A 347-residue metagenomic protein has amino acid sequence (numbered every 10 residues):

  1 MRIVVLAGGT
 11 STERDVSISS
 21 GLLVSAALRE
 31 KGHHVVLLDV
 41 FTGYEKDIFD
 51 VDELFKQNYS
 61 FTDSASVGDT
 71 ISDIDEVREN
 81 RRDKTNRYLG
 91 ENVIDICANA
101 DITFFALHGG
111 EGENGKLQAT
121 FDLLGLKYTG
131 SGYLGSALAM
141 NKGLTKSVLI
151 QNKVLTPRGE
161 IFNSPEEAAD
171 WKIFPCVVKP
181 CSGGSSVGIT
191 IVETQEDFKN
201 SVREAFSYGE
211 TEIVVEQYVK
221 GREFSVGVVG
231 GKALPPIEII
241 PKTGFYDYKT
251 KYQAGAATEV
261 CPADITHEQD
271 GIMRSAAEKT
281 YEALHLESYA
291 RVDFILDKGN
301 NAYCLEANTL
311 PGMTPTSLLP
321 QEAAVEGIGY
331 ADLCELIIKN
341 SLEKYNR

Functional and structural regions predicted by a protein language model:
M1-L134, L138-M140, L144, N163-A168 (+1 more regions): ATP-binding N-terminal substructure of ATP-dependent carboxylate-amine bond-forming enzymes
I3-A7, S11, D15, S19-L22 (+4 more regions): Active-site nucleotide/adenylate-binding loops and adjacent lid/helix of ATP-dependent enzymes
V35, K127-Y128, T156, C176 (+1 more regions): Hydrophobic beta-strand scaffold residues
G109, S186, K242, N308-E322: Glycine-rich phosphate/pyrophosphate-binding beta-alpha loops
E193-S275, L296-Y303: Phosphate-binding site of ATP-dependent enzymes
Q217, V226-V228, Y281-M313, A323: Conserved metal-phosphate-binding beta-hairpin within the catalytic cores of diverse ATP-dependent phosphoryl-transfer
E238-A290, Q321-R347: Active-site "cap" helix and flanking loop/linker of ATP-utilizing ligase/carboxylase catalytic domains
